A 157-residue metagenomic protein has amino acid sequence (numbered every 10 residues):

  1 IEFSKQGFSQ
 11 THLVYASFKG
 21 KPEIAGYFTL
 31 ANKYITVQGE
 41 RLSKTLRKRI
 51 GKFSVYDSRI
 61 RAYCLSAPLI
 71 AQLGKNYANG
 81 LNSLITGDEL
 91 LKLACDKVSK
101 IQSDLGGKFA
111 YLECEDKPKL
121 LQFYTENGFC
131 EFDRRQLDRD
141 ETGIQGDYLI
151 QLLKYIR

Functional and structural regions predicted by a protein language model:
I1-N82, E89, D96-Y111, E115 (+1 more regions): Non-catalytic substrate-recognition and accessory regions of acyl/acetyltransferase enzymes
